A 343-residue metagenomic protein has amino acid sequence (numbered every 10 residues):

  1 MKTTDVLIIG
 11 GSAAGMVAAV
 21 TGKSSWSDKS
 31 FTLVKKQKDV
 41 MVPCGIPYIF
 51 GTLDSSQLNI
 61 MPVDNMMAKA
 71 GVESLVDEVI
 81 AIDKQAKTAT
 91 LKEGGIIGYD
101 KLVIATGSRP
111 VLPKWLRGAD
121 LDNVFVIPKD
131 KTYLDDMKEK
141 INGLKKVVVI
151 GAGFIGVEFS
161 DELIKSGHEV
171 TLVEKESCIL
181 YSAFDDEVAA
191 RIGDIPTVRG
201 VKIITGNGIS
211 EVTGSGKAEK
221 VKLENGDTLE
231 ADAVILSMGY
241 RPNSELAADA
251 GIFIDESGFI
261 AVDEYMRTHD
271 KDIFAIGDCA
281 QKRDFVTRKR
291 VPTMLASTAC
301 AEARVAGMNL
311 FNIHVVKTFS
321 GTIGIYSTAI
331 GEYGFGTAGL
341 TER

Functional and structural regions predicted by a protein language model:
K2-E73, F154, E162-F184: Beta1-alpha1 glycine-rich phosphate/pyrophosphate-binding loop at the start of Rossmann-like nucleotide-binding domains
K2-T4, C279-R343: Mid-to-C-terminal Rossmann-like scaffold of FAD/NAD(P)H-dependent oxidoreductases
I9, I97-S108, L229-G239, A303: Short hydrophobic core segments
I9-G11, K23-D28, K36-D39, M238 (+2 more regions): Flexible, glycine-rich terminal cap/loop adjacent to redox cofactors in electron-transfer oxidoreductases
D28, A70-T90, I97, S166-V262: A Rossmann-like FAD-binding core segment of flavoenzymes
P47-F50, F154-E211, S297-T298, V315-T341: Rossmann-like dinucleotide-binding cores of NAD(P)H-dependent redox enzymes
Q85, G95-K140: Glycine/serine-rich phosphate-binding loop and adjoining beta1-alpha1 elements at the start of nucleotide-handling
D120-L144, G216-K222, T228-M308: FAD-site-proximal beta/loop scaffold in flavoenzymes
